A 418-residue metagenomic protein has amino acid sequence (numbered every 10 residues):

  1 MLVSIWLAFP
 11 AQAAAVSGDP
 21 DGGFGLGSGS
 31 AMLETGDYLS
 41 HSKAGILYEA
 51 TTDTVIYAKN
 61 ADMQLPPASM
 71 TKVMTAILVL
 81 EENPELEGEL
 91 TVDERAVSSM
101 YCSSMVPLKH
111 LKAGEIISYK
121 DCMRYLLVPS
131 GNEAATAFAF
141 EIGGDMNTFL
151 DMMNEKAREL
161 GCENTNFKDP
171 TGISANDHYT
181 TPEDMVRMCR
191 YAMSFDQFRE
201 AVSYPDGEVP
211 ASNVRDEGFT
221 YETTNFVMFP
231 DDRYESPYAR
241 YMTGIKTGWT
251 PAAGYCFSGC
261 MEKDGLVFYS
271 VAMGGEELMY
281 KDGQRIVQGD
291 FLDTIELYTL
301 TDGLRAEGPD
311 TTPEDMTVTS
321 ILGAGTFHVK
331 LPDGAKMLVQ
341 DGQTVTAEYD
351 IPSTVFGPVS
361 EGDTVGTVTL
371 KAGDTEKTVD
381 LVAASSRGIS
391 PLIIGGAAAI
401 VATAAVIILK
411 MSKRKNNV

Functional and structural regions predicted by a protein language model:
M1, A50-T51, K263: Short, ordered coil/turn segments that flank beta-strands lining enzyme active or ligand-binding pockets
M1-A8: Bacterial N-terminal signal peptides
F9-A14, K336: Bacterial Sec-dependent signal peptides at the C-terminal "C-region" and cleavage site
A13-E183, R187-D196: Active-site-adjacent loops and short helices of periplasmic peptidoglycan-processing enzymes
C162-N166, N176-Y179, E183-V418: Domain-terminus/edge residues, biased toward the C-terminal soluble/receptor-binding domains of extracytoplasmic
